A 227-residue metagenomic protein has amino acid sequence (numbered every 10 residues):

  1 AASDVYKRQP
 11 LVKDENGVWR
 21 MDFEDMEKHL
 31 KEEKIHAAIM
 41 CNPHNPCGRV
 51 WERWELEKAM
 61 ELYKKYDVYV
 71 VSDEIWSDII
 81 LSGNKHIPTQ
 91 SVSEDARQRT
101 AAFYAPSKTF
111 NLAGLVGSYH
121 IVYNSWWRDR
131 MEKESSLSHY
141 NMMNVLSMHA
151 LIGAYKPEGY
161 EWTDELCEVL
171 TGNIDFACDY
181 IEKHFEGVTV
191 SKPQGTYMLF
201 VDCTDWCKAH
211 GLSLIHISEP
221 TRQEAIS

Functional and structural regions predicted by a protein language model:
A1-Y6, E219-T221, S227: Short, small-residue-biased leader/transition segments that mark boundaries at the very start of proteins
Q9, V71, A101-F103: Hydrophobic/aromatic beta-strand patches that form the interior of the parallel beta-sheet core in alpha/beta enzyme
V12-K85: Active-site phosphate-binding strand-loop segment of PLP-dependent enzymes
A38, N45, D73, T100 (+5 more regions): Generic structural signal for small/hydrophobic residues in well-ordered secondary structure, especially within
A59, T89, I217: Aromatic/hydrophobic pocket-lining residues that form π-stacking "cages" and hydrophobic walls in ligand
R99-K183, V188-G195: PLP-dependent aminotransferase class I/II
L170-T171, H184-L214, S218: Conserved PLP-binding catalytic core of the aspartate aminotransferase-like
